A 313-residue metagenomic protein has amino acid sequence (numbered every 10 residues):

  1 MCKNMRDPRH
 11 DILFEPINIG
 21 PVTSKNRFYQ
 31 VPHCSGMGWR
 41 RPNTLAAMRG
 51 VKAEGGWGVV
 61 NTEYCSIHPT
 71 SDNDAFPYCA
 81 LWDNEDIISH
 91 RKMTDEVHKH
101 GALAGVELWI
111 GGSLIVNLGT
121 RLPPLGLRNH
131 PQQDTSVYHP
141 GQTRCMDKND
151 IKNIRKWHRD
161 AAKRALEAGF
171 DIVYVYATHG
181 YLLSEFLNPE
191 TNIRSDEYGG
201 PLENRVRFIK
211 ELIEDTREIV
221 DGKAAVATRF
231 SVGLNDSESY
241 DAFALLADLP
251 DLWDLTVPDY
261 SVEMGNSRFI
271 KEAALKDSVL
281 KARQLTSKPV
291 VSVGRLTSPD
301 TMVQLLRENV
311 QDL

Functional and structural regions predicted by a protein language model:
M1-L313: Flavin-dependent oxidoreductase catalytic cores
